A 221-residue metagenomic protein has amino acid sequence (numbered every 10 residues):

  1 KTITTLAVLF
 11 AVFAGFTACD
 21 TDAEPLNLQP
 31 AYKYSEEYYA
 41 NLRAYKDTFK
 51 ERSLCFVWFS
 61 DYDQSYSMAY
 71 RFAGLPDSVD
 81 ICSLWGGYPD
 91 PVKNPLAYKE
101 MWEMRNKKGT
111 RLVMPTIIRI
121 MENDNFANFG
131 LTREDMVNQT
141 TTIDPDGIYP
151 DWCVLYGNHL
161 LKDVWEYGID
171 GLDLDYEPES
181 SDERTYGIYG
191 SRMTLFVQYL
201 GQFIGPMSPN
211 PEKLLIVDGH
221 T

Functional and structural regions predicted by a protein language model:
K1-T2, A11-F49: Bacterial Sec-dependent N-terminal signal peptides
T2-I3, D218: Intrinsically disordered, low-complexity Ser/Thr/Pro-rich tracts
L6-A7: Gram-negative bacterial Sec-dependent N-terminal signal peptides
F49-T221: Chitinase-like catalytic core of GlcNAc-active glycosidases
